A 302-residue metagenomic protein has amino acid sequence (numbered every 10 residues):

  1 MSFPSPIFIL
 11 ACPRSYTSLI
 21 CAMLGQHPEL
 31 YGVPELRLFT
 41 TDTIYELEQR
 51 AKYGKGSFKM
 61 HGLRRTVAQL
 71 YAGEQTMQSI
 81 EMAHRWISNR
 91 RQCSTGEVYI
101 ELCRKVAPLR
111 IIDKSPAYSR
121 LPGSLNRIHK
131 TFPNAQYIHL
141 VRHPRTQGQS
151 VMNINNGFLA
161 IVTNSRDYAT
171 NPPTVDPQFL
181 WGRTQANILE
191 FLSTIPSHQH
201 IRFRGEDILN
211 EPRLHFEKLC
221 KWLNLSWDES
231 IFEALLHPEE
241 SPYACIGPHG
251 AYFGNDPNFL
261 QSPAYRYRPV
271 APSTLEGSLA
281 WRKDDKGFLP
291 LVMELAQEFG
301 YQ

Functional and structural regions predicted by a protein language model:
M1-F8, M152-N155, Q185, L189-S193 (+1 more regions): PAPS-dependent sulfotransferases, especially Golgi type II membrane carbohydrate sulfotransferases
P6-F8, L109-I112, H200: Residue-level preference for the first positions of well-ordered beta-strands
C12: P-loop (Walker A) phosphate-binding loop of NTP-binding proteins
Y16-E29, L125-K130, H143, R202-W227 (+4 more regions): PAPS/PAP-binding and catalytic site of the sulfotransferase fold
S18, F39-D42, S119-P122, R145-S150 (+3 more regions): Short catalytic/ligand-binding loop motif for oxyanion handling, primarily in non-cytosolic enzymes, centered on
Y31-T131, F158-Y168, F259, A264-L279: PAPS-dependent sulfation machinery
T43-L47, S124-L125, Q149-N153, A160 (+2 more regions): Short aromatic-enriched loop/helix-cap "lid" or pocket-rim segments at secondary-structure transitions that line
R90-K105, A135-V141, R145-F232: PAPS-dependent sulfotransferase catalytic domain
